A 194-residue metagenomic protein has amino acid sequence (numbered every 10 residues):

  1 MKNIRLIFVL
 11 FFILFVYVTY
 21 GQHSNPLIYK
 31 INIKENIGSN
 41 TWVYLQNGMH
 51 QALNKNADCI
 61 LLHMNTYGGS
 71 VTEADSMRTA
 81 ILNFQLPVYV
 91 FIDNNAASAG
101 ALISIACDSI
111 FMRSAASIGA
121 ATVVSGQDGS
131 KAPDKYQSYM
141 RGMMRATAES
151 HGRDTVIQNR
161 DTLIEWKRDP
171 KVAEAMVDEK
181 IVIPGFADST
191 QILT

Functional and structural regions predicted by a protein language model:
M1-F8: Bacterial N-terminal signal peptides that target proteins for export
F8-Y17: Bacterial N-terminal signal peptides
Q22-T194: Soluble extramembrane regions of membrane proteins in the secretory/endomembrane system
